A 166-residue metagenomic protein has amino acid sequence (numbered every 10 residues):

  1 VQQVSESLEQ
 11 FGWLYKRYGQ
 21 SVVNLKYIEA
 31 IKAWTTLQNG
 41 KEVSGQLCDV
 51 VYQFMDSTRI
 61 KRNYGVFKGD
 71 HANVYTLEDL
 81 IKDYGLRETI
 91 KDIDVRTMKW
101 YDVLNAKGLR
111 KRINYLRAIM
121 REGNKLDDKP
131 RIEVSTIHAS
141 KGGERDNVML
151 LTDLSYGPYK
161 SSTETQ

Functional and structural regions predicted by a protein language model:
V1-Q166: The feature marks helicase ATPase cores and/or their adjacent C-terminal helical subdomains in SF1/SF2/AAA+ helicases
